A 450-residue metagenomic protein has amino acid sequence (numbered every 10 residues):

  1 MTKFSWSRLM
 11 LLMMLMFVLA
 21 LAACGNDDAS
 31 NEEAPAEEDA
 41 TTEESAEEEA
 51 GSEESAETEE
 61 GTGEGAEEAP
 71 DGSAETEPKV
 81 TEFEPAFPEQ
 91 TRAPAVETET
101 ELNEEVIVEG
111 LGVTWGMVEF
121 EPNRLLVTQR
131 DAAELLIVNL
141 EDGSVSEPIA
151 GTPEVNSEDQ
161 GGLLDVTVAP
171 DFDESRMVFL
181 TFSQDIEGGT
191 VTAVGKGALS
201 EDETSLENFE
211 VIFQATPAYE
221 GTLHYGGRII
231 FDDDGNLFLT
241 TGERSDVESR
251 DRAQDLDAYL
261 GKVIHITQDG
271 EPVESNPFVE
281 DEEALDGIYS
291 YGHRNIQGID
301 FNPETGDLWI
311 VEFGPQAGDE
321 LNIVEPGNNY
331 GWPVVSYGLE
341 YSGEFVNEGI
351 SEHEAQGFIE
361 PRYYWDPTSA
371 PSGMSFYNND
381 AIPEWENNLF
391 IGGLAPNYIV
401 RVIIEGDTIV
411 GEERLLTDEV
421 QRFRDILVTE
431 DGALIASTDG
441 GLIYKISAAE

Functional and structural regions predicted by a protein language model:
T2-L11: Bacterial N-terminal signal peptides that target proteins for export
L11-F17: Hydrophobic helical h-region of N-terminal Sec-dependent signal peptides in bacterial secretory/periplasmic proteins
A20-A23: C-terminal motif of bacterial Sec signal peptides marking the signal peptidase cleavage site
G25-D27, P35, E64-T240, V247 (+3 more regions): Acidic, Gly/Ser/Thr-rich repeat motifs that build Ca2+-stabilized beta-propeller blades
E32-E57, D71-P78: Post-signal peptide N-terminal segment of mature Sec-exported envelope proteins
D71-A93, G161-L163, D173, E243-E412 (+1 more regions): Beta-propeller domain segments
E105-V108, S146-P153, S205-Q214, G270-F278 (+2 more regions): Beta-propeller fold detector
H293, I409-E430: Conserved blade-ending motifs and adjacent loop-strand segments that build the rim/top face of beta-propeller domains
